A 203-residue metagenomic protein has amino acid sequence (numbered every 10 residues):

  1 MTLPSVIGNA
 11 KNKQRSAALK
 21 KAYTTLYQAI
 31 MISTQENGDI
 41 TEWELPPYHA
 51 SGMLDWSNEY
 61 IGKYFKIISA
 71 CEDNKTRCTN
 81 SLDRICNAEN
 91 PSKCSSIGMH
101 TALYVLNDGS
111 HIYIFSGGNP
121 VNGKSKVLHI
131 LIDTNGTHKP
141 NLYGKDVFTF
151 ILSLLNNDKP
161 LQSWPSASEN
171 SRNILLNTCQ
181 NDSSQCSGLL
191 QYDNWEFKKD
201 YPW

Functional and structural regions predicted by a protein language model:
M1-I30: Amphipathic alpha-helical segments typified by the pilin-like N-terminal helix that continues immediately C-terminal
Y27-P46: Alpha-helix exit/C-cap motif
H49-W203: Intrinsically disordered, low-complexity regions enriched in Pro/Ser/Thr/Gly and acidic residues
